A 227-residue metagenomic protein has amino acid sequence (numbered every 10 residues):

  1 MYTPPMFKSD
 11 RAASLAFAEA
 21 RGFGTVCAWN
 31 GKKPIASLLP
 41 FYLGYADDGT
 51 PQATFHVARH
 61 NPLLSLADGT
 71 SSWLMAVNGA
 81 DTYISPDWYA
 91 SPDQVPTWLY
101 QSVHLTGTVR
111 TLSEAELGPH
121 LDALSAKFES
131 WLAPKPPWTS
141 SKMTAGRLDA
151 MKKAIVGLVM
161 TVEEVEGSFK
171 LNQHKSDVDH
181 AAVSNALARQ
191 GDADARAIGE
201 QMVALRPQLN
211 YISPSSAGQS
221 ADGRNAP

Functional and structural regions predicted by a protein language model:
Y2-T25: Short, basic/aromatic recognition patches
T3, K8-D10, L105-E114, A188: Short histidine-centered catalytic/ligand-binding loop motif
L15, D93-Q94, R147-A150: A generic local secondary-structure boundary/capping motif
A20, I35, G49, D68-G69 (+2 more regions): A short, structural micro-pattern
A20-R59, M75: Short beta-strand segments
T54, L74, T106, G157-T161: Beta-strand secondary-structure signal
R59-H120: Short, structured beta-strand-loop surface elements
R110-P227: C-terminal edge-of-domain segments
